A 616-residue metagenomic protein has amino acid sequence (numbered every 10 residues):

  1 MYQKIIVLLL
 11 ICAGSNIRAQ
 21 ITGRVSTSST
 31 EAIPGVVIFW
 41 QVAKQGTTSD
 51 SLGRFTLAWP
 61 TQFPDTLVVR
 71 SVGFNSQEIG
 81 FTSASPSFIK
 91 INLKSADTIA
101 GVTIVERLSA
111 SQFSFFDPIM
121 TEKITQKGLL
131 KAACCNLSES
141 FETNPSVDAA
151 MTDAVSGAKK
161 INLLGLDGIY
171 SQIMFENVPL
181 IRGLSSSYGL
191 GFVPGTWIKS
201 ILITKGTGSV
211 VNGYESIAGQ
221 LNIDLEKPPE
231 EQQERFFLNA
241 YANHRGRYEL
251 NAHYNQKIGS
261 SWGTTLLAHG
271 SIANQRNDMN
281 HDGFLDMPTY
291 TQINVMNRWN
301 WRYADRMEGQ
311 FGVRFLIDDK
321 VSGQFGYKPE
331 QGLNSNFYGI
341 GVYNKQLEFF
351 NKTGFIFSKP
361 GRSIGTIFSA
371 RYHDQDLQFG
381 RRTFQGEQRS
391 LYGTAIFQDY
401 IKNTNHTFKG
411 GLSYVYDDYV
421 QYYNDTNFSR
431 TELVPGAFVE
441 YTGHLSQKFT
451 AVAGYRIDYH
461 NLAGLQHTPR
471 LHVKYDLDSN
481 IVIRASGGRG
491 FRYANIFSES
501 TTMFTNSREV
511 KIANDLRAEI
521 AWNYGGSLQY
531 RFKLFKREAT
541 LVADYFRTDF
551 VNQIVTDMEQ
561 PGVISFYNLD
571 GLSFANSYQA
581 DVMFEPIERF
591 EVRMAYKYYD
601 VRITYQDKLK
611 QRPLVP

Functional and structural regions predicted by a protein language model:
S26-S28, V36-Q41, V68-F74, A84-L130 (+1 more regions): Short, acidic, small-residue-rich periplasmic hinge/interaction motif at the N-terminus of Gram-negative outer-membrane
F55-A58, V178-K205, V295, A513: Short acidic/polar hinge/loop motifs at secondary-structure boundaries that mediate gating or recognition
S87-N92, G101, L137-S140, K159-N162 (+6 more regions): N-terminal periplasmic accessory domains that precede and gate Gram-negative outer-membrane beta-barrel machines
S138-P179: Extracytoplasmic beta-strand/coil segments of soluble accessory domains associated with Gram-negative outer-membrane
R182-L184, W197-K199, V210-N280, P288-V295 (+2 more regions): Outer-membrane beta-barrel translocator/receptor signature
S261, G365-L377, D476, V482-R484 (+2 more regions): Membrane-embedded beta-barrel scaffold of Gram-negative outer-membrane proteins
A273-N294, N300-I364, A370-R389: Flexible loop and strand-edge segments within Gram-negative outer membrane beta-barrel domains
L445, L541-D549, N568-P616: Gram-negative outer-membrane beta-barrel transporters
